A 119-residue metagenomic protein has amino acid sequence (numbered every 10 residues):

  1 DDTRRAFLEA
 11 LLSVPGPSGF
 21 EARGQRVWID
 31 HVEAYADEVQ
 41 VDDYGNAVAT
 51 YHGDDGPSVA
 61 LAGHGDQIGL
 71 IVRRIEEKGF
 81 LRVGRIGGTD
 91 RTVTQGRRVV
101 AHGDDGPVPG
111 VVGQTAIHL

Functional and structural regions predicted by a protein language model:
D1-L119: N-terminal hydrophobic/helix-forming segments and targeting peptides
